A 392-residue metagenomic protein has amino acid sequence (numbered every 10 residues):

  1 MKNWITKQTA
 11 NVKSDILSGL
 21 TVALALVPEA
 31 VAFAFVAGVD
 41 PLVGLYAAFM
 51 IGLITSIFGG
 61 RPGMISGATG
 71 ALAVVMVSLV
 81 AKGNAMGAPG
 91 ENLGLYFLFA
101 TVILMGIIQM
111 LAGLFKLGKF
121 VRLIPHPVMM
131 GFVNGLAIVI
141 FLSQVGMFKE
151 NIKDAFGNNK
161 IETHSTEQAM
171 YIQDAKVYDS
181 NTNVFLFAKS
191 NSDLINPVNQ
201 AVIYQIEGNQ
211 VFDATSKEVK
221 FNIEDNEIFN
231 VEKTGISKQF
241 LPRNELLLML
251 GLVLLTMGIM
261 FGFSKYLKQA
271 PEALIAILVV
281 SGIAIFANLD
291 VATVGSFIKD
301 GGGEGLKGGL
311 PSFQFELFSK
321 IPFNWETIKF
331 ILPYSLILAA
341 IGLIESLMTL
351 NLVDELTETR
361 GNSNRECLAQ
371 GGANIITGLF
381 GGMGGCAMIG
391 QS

Functional and structural regions predicted by a protein language model:
M1-F185, K189-A201, E207-S392: Transmembrane helical cores of multi-pass ion-transport proteins
